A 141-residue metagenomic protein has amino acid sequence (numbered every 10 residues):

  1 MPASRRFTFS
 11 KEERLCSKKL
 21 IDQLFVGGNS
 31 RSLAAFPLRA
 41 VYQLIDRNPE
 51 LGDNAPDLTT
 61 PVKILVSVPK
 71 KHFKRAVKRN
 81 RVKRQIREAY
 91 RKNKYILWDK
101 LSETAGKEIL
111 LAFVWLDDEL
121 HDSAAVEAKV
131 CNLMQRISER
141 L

Functional and structural regions predicted by a protein language model:
M1-L141: Positively charged, solvent-exposed patches that mediate nucleic-acid binding
